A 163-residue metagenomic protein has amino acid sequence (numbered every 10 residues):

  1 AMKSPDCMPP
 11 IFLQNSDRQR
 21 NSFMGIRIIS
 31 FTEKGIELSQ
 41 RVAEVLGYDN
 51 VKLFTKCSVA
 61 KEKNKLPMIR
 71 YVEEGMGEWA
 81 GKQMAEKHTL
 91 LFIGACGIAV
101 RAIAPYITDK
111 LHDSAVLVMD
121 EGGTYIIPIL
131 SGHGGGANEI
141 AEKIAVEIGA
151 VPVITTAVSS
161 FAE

Functional and structural regions predicted by a protein language model:
M2-K3, F12-Q14, Q19-R20: Charged/polar low-complexity intrinsically disordered segments
M24-V59: N-terminal basic/disordered segments at the start of proteins
G35-S39, I98-A102, A137: Short glycine/serine/threonine-rich phosphate/pyrophosphate-binding segments that cradle anionic phosphate groups
V51-K82: N-terminal beta-loop-helix "entrance" segment that forms/cooperates in small-molecule cofactor or anionic ligand
K52-K56, V72, L91-G94, V118-M119 (+1 more regions): General beta-strand structural signal in soluble alpha/beta enzymes
T108-S114, G134: A short alpha->loop->secondary-structure connector
M119-L130, I148-E163: Internal, active-site/partner-interface "lid" segment
